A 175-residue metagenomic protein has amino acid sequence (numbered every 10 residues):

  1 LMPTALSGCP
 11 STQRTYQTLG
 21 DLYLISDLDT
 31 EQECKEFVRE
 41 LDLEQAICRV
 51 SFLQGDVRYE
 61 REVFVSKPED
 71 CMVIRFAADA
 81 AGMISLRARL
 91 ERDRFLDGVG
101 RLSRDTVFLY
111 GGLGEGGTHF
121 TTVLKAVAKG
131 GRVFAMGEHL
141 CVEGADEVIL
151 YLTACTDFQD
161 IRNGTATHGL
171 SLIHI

Functional and structural regions predicted by a protein language model:
L1-L172: Aromatic-residue-lined binding/catalytic grooves and analogous aromatic/hydrophobic interfacial grooves in multimeric
